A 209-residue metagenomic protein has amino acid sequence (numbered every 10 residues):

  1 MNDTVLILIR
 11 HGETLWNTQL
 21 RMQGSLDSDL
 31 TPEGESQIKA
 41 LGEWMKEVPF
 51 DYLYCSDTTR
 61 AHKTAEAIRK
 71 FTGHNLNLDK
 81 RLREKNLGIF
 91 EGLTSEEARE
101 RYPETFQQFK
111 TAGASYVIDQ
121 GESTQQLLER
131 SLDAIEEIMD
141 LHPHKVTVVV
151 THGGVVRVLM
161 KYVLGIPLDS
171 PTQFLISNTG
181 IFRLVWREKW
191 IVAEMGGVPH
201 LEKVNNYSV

Functional and structural regions predicted by a protein language model:
M1-V5, G88-R99, D140-K145, K161-V209: Acidic, low-complexity terminal tails and accessory targeting/binding regions of phosphate-metabolizing enzymes
H11, H152: Short, conserved phosphate/pyrophosphate- and ester-handling motifs at nucleotide-, phospho-/glycolipid
E13-H74, L78, E122: Active-site-proximal alpha-helix that buttresses catalytic centers in soluble enzyme cores
T14, V155-V156: Short active-site segment of divalent metal-dependent hydrolases/proteases that encodes the spacing between
D29, K70-R130, V185, I191-M195 (+1 more regions): Phosphate-handling substructures
C55-S56, E129, V150-T151: Short beta-strand scaffold positions
A67, V158-Y162: Active-site signature of alpha/beta-hydrolase-fold catalytic machinery across serine- and Asp/Cys-nucleophile hydrolases
